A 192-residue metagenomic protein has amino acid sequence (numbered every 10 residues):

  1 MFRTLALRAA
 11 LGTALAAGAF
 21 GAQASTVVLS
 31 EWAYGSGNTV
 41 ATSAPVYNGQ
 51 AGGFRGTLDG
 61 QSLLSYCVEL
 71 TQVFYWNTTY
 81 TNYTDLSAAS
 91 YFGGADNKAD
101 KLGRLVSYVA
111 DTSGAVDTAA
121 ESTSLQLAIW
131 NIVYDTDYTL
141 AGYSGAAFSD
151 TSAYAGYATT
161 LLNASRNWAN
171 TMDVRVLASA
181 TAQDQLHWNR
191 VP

Functional and structural regions predicted by a protein language model:
M1-T26, L186-P192: Short, threonine-centered small-residue motifs that mark membrane-proximal processing/anchoring sites and TM-junction
S25-P192: Short, surface-exposed polybasic-aromatic patches that bind anionic ligands, especially phosphate groups
